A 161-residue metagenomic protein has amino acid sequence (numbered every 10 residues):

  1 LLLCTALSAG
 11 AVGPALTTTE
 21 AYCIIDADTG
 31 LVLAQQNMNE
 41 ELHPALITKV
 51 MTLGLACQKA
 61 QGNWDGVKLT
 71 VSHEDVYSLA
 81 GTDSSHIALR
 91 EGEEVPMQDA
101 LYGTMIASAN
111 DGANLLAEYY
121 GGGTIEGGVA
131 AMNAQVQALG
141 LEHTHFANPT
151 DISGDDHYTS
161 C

Functional and structural regions predicted by a protein language model:
L1-A11: Sec-dependent N-terminal signal peptides of Gram-positive bacterial secreted proteins and lipoproteins
A11-T159: Active-site-adjacent loops and short helices of periplasmic peptidoglycan-processing enzymes
